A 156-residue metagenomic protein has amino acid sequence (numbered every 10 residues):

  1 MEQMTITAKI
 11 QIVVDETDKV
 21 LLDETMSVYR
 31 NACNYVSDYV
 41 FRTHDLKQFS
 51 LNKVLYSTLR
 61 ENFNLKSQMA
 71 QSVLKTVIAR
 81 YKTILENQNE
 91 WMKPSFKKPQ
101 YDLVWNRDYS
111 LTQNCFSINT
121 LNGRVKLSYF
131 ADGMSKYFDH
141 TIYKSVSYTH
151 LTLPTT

Functional and structural regions predicted by a protein language model:
M1-L151: Nucleic-acid substrate recognition interfaces
T152-T156: A short, hydrophobic C-terminal helix/tail in secreted or cell-surface proteins
